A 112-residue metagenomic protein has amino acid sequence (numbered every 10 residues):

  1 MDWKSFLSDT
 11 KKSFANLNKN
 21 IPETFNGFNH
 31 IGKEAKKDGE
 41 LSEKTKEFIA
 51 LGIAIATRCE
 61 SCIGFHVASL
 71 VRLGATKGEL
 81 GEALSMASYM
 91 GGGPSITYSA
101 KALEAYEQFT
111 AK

Functional and structural regions predicted by a protein language model:
M1-T45, T97-K112: Acidic, glycine/proline-rich low-complexity segments that act as flexible tails and inter-domain linkers
K12-N20, A50-A54, V71: A ubiquitous short alpha-helical element
G32-K33, A50, V67-V71, L84-S85: Amphipathic alpha-helical segments within well-ordered protein domains
E40-T57, G78-A87: Immediate flanking context of iron-sulfur cluster ligation sites
T57, A75, G91-P94: Short coil/turn residues that cap or connect secondary-structure elements
C59-C62: Short cysteine clusters
F65-K77, Y106: Iron-sulfur (Fe-S) cluster-binding segments and ferredoxin-like electron-carrier domains, especially [2Fe-2S]
L80-Y106: C-terminal structural segments of small proteins and small subunits
